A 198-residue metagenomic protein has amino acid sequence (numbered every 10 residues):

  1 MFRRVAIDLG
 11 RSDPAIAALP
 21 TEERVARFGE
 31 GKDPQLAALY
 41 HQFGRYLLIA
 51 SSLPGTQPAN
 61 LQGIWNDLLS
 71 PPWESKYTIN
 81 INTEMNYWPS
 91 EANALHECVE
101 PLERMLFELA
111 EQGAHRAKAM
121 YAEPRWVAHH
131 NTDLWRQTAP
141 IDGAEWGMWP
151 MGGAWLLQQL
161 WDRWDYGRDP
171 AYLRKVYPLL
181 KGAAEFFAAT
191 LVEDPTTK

Functional and structural regions predicted by a protein language model:
M1-Y77, L95-R116: Acidic/polar, glycine-enriched structural segments that form the non-catalytic walls/loops of the carbohydrate-binding
D33-L36, D169, K198: Loop/turn elements at helix/coil->beta-strand transitions in domains of secreted/extracellular proteins
G55-I64, K175, V192-K198: Short, glycine/acidic-rich hinge or "gate" loops at secondary-structure transitions that mediate conformational
P72-E193: Aromatic-rich carbohydrate-recognition surfaces in CAZymes
